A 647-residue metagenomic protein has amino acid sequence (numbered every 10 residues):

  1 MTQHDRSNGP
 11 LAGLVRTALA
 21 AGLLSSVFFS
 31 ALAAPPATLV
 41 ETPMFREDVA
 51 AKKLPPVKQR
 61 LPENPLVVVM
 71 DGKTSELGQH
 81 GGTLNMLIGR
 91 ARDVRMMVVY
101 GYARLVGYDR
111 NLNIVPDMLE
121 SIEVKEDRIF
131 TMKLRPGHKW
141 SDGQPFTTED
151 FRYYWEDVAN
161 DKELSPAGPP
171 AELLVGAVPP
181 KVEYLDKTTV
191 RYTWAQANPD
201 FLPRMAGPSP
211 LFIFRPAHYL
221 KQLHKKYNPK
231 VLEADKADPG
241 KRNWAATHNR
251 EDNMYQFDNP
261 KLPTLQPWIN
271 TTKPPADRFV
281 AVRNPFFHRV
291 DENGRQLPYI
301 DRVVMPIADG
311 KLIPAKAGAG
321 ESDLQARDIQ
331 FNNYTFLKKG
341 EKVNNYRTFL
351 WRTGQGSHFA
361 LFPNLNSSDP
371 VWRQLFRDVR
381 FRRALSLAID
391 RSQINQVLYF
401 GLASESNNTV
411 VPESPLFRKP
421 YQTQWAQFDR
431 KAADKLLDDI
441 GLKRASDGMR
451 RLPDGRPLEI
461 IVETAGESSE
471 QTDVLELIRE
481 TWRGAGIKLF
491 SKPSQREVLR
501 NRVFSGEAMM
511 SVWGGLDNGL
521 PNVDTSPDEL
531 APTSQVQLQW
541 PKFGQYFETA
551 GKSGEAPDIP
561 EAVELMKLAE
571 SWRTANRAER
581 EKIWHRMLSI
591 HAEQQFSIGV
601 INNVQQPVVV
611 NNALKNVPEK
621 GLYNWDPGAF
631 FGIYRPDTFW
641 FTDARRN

Functional and structural regions predicted by a protein language model:
E41, E47-A51, P55-E126, K261: N-terminal lobe/hinge region of extracytoplasmic solute-binding protein
D71-V99, M118, F201-P210, W372-Q374 (+5 more regions): A structural "hinge/loop" feature
S75, G81-R90, E120, I129-M132 (+6 more regions): Short, well-ordered beta-strand elements
E120-S165, R191, F201, K316 (+1 more regions): Aromatic- and charge-enriched surface segment that lines or borders ligand/interaction sites
R135, Q256-N259, F286-L337, E476-R479 (+2 more regions): Ligand-site clamp/hinge motif
V158, K162-G168, V182-E183, I269-V282 (+4 more regions): Extracellular/periplasmic solute-recognition and catalytic clefts
A171-T247: Surface-exposed binding/hinge segments that line and control ligand-binding clefts or catalytic entry sites
L262, W268, T272-F279, R283 (+5 more regions): Detector for C-terminal structural segments
